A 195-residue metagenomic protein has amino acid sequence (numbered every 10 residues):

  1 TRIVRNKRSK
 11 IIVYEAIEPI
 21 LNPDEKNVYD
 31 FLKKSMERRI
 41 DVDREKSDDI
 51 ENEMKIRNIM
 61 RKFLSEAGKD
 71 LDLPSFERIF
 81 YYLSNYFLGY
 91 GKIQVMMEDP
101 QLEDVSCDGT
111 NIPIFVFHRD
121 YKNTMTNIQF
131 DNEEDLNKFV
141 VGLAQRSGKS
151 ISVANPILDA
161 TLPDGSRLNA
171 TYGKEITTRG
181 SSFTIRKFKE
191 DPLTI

Functional and structural regions predicted by a protein language model:
T1-Y121: N-terminal anchoring/assembly modules that precede and organize ATP-driven motor systems
C107-I195: P-loop NTP-binding catalytic core
